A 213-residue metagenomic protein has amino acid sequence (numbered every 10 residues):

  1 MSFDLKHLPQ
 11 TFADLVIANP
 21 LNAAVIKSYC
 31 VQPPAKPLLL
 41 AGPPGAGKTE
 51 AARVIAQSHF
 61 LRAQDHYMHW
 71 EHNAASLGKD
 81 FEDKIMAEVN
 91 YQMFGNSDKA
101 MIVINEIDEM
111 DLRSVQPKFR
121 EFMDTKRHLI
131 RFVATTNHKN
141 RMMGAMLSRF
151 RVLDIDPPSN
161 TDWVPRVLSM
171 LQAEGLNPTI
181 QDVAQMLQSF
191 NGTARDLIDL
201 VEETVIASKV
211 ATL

Functional and structural regions predicted by a protein language model:
S2-P43, E88-G95: Pre-Walker A (pre-P-loop) alpha-helix and adjacent loop at the N terminus of AAA/AAA+ ATPase modules, a conserved
P20-A23, Y67-A100: Short glycine-rich substrate-engagement loop in P-loop NTPases that contacts/grips substrate
C30-E71: Walker A/P-loop
A35-K36, A63-M68, D98-K99, R127-I130 (+1 more regions): Short glycine-/polar-rich loops that comprise or flank the Walker A/P-loop and associated switch/sensor motifs
N73-A75, R151-W163: Conserved AAA+ ATPase "SRH/arginine-finger" region at the nucleotide-binding site
N90-F94, I104-S148: Conserved catalytic/switch belt of AAA+ P-loop NTPases
N160, V164-A184: Helix-loop-helix "sensor" segment of P-loop NTPases
A184-S189, R195-K209: C-terminal helical "lid" of AAA+/P-loop NTPase domains
